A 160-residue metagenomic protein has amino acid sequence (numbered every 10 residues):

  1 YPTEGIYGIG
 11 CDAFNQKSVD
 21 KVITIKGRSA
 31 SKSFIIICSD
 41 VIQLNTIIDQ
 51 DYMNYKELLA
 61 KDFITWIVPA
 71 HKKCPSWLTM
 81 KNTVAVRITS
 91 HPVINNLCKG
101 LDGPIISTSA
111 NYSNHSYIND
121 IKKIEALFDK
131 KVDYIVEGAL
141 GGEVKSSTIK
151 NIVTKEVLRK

Functional and structural regions predicted by a protein language model:
P2-K160: Active-site-adjacent structural elements in enzyme catalytic cores
